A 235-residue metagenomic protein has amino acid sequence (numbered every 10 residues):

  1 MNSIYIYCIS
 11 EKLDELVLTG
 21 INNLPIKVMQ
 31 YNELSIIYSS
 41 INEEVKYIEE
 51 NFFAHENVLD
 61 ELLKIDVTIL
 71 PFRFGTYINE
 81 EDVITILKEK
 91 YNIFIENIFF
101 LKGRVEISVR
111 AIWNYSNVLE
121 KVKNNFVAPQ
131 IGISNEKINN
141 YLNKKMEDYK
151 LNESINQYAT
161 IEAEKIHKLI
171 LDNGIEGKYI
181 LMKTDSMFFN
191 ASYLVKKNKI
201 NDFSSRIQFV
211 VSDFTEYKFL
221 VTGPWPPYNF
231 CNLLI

Functional and structural regions predicted by a protein language model:
M1-M182, S186, N201-S204, Q208-I235: Long, contiguous binding/interaction regions
N152, S192-Y193: A short, structure-level motif marking secondary-structure boundaries and short turns
F188-N190: Short, solvent-exposed beta-strand edge segments and adjacent coil->beta transition regions
L194-I200: Helix N-cap motif at beta-to-alpha junctions
